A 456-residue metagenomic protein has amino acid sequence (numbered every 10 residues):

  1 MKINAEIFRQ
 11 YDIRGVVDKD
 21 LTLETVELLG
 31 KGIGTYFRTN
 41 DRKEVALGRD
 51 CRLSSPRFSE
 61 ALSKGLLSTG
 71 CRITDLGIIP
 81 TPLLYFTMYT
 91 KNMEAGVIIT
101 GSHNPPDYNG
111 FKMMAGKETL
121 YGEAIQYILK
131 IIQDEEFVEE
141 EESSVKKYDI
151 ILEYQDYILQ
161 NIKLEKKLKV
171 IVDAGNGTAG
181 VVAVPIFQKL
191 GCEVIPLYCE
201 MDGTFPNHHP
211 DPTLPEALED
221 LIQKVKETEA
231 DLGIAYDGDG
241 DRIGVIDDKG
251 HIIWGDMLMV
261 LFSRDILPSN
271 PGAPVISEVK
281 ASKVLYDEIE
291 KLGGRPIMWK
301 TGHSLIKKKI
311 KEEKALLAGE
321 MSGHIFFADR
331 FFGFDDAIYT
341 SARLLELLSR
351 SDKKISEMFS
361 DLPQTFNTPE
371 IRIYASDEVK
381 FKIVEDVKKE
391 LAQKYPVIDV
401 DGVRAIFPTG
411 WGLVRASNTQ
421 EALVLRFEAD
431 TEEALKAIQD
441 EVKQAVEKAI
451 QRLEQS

Functional and structural regions predicted by a protein language model:
M1-K64, S68-G70, K147-V170: An N-terminal, well-structured beta->alpha segment
T39, K43-Y108, I186-I246: N-terminal small/polar loop signature for handling phosphorylated ligands or for N-terminal nucleophile
G48-D50, A115, V172-A174, D247 (+1 more regions): Short glycine-centered, acidic/aromatic-flanked micro-motifs in structured strand/loop junctions that mark active-site
I73-P82, I252-G255, S277-E278, W299: Active-site nucleophile and cofactor-binding loops and adjacent substrate-binding regions of central metabolic enzymes
P106-D107, M113-G122, K130, E165-K166 (+1 more regions): Replace "Mg2+/Mn2+-dependent" with "divalent metal-dependent
D107-T228: Gly/Ser/Thr-enriched, mixed-charge loops and adjacent short helices that form phosphate/oxyanion-binding elements
L232, P268-S456: Phosphate-binding and adjacent anionic-ligand microenvironments
